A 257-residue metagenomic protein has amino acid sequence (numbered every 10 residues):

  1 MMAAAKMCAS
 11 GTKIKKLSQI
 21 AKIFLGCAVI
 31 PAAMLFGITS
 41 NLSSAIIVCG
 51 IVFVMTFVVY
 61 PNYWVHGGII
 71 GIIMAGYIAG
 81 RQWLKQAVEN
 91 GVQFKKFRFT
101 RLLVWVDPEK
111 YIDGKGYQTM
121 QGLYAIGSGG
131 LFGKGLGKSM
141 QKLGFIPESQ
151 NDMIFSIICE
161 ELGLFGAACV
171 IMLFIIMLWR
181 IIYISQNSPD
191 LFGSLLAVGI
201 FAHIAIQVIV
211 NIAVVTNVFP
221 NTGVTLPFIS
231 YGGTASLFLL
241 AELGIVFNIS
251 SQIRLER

Functional and structural regions predicted by a protein language model:
M1-G114, S156-T216, A241-I245: Hydrophobic alpha-helical transmembrane segments of multi-pass inner membrane proteins, especially in bacterial systems
I30-A32, L123, P220-T222: Short hydrophobic "helix-edge" motifs at membrane interfaces and signal-peptide entry regions
I38-S40, S44, G130, K134-G135 (+1 more regions): Glycine/serine-rich anion-binding loops at beta->alpha junctions that coordinate negatively charged ligand groups
R98-R101, G127-S128, F132, S139-K142 (+2 more regions): Glycine-rich, flexible loop/turn motifs
L123-F165: Long extracytoplasmic/lumenal interhelical loops at the membrane interface of multi-pass membrane proteins
Q207-R257: A juxtamembrane structural motif centered on a specific transmembrane helix
